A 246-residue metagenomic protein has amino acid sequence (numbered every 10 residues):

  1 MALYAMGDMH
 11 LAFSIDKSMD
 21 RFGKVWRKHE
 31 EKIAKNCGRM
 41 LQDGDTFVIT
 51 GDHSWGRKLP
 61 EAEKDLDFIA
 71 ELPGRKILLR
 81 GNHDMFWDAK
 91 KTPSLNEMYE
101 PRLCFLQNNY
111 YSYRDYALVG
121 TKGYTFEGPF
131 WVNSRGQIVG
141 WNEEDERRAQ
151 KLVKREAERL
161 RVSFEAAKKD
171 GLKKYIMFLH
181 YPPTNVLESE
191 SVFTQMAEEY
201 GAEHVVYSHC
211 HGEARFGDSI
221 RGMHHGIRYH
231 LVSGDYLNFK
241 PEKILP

Functional and structural regions predicted by a protein language model:
A2, I15-Y113, S189-A202, H225-I227 (+1 more regions): Core catalytic region of metal-dependent phosphoesterases/phosphodiesterases, especially metallo-beta-lactamase-like
A2-D8: Short, hydrophobic/glycine-enriched beta-strand segments
G7, R80, N109, K122 (+2 more regions): Residues at the C-termini of beta-strands that transition into short coil/loop
D8, G51-D52, G81-N82, H180 (+1 more regions): Active-site glycine-centered loops adjacent to acidic/histidine catalytic or metal-binding residues that shape
M9-S14, D84-E188: Conserved catalytic scaffold of divalent metal-dependent phosphoesterases
L11, S54-W55, P183, G212: Short active-site segment of divalent metal-dependent hydrolases/proteases that encodes the spacing between
A12-K17, F239: Short N-terminal binding/cap micro-motifs at the start of the first secondary-structure element
I77, P182-P246: Conserved beta-sheet core of the metallophosphoesterase superfamily
